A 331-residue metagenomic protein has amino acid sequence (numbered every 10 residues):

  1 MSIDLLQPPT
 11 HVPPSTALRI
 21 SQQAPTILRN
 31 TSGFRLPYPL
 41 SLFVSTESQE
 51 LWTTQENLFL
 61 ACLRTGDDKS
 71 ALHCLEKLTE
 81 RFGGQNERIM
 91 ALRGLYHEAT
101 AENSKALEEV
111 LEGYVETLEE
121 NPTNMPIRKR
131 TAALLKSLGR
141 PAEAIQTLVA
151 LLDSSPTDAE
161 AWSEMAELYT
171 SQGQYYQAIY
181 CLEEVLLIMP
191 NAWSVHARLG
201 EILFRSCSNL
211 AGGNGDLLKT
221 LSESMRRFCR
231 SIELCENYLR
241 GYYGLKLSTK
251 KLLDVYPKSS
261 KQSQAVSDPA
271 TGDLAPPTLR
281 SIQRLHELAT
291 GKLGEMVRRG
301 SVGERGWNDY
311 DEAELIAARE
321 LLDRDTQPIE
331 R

Functional and structural regions predicted by a protein language model:
S2-L51, W193, L199-R331: Eukaryotic alpha-helical solenoid repeat scaffolds
T54, E87-A91, P126-I127, A161 (+2 more regions): TPR alpha-solenoid repeat register
N57-L58, R93, T131, M165 (+3 more regions): Structural register within alpha-helical repeat arrays
F59-C62, R93, H97-T100, L135 (+5 more regions): Residue at a conserved register position within TPR or TPR-like alpha-solenoid repeats
T65, T100-S104, L138, Q172 (+3 more regions): Structural motif corresponding to the intra-repeat A-B loop/turn of tetratricopeptide repeats
L78, E116-T117, A150-L151, E184-V185 (+1 more regions): Canonical positions in the second alpha-helix
F82-G84, P122, P156, M189-N191 (+1 more regions): Short coil turns that delineate tetratricopeptide repeat
